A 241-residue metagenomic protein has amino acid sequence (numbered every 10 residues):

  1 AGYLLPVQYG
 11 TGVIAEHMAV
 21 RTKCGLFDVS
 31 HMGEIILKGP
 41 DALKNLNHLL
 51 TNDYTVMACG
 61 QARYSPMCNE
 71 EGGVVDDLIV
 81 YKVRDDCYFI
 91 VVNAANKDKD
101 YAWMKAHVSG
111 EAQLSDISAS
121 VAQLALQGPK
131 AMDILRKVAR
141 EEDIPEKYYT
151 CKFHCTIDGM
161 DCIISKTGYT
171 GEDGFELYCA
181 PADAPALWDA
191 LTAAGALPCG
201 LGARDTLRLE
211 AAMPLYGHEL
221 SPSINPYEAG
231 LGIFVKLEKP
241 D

Functional and structural regions predicted by a protein language model:
A1-C68, G73-V75, G202: Acidic, proline/glycine-enriched N-terminal capping motif
A1-T11, V83-D241: Conserved, structured C-terminal
M32-E34, Y64, D77, V121 (+1 more regions): Short, acidic/polar N-cap/turn motifs at the starts of alpha helices
D53-H107: Well-ordered mid-protein domain cores that form the structural environment of catalytic cofactors
